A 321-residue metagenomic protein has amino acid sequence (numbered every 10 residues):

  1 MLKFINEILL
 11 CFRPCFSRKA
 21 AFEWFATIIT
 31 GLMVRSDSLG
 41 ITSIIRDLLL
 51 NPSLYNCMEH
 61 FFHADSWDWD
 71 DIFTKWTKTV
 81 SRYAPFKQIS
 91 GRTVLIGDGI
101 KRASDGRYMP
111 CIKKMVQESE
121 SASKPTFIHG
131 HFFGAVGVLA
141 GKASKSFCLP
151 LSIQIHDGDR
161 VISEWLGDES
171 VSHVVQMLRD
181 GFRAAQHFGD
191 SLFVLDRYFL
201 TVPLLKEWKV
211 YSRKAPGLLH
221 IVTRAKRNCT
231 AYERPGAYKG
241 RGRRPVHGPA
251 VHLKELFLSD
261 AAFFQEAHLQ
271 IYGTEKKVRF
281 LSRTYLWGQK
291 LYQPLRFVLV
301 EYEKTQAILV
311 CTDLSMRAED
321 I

Functional and structural regions predicted by a protein language model:
M1-F16, F25-I28, G91-T93, Y108 (+1 more regions): Single, function-defining residue in the core of a domain
M1-H63, W69: Gly/serine-rich nucleotide phosphate-binding loop at the start of the catalytic core of nucleotide/ADP-ribose-handling
W24, S36-G40, S53-C57, W67-W76 (+3 more regions): Generic alpha-helix structural propensity
G31-S43, T77-T79, G130-A140, P245-V251: Short N-terminal helix-initiation segments at or just after the protein's N-terminus
M33, D47, F61-W69, S121 (+3 more regions): Short secondary-structure transition/capping motifs
I41, I45, M58-F62, I96-G97 (+2 more regions): Long, contiguous hydrophobic alpha-helical segments, chiefly transmembrane helices and signal peptides
F62, D98-K101, A140, R197-F199 (+2 more regions): Short, flexible loop/turn elements at secondary-structure junctions
A64-H156, L281-S282: Active-site-proximal, Lys/Arg-enriched surface segment that forms a nucleic-acid-binding/basic interface patch
